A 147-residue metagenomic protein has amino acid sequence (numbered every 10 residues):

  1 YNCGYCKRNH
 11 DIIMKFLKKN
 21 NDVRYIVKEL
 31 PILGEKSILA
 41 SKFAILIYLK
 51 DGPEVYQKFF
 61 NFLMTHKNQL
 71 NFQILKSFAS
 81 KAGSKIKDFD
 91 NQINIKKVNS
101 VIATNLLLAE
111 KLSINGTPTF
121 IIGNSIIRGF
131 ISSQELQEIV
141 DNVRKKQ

Functional and structural regions predicted by a protein language model:
Y1: Active-site beta-to-alpha loop of glycosyltransferases that engages the nucleotide-sugar donor
G4-S80, E110-N115: Structural alpha/beta surface segment adjacent to cysteine/selenocysteine redox centers across thiol/disulfide enzymes
Y5, H10-M14, S77-Q147: C-terminal cap of thioredoxin/glutaredoxin-like
